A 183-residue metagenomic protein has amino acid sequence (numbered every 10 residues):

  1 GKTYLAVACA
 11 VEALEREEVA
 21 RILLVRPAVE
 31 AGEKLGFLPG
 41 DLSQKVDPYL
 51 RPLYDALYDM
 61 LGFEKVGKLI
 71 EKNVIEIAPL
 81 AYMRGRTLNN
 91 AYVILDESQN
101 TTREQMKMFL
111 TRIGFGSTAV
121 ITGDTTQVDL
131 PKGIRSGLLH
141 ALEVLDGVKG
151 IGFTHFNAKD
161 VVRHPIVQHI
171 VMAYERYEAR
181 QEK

Functional and structural regions predicted by a protein language model:
G1-L95, Q99-K183: Conserved helicase motor core of SF1/SF2 NTP-dependent helicases
